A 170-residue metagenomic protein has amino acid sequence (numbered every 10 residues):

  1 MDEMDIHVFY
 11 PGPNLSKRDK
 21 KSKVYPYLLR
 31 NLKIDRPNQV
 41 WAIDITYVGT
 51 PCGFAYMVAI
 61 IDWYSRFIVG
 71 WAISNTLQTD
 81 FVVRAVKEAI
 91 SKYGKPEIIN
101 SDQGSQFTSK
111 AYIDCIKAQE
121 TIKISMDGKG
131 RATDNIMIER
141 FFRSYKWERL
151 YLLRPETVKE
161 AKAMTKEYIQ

Functional and structural regions predicted by a protein language model:
M1, L29, D44, I60 (+9 more regions): Mobile genetic element proteins and their domesticated derivatives, centered on retroelements and DNA transposons
M1-P37: Basic, flexible linker segments flanking DNA-binding modules in nucleic acid-interacting mobile-element proteins
H7-S16, I99-Q103, Q119-M137, L153-V158: RNase H-like polynucleotidyl transferase catalytic core
I34-V69, N75-T76: An active-site-proximal beta-strand-loop segment
G53, W71-Y93, T108: Active-site beta-loop-alpha junctions of metal-dependent nucleic acid enzymes, especially the RNase H-like/DDE
I113-Q119, G130-D134, I138-Q170: Charged alpha-helix within mobile-element recombinases
